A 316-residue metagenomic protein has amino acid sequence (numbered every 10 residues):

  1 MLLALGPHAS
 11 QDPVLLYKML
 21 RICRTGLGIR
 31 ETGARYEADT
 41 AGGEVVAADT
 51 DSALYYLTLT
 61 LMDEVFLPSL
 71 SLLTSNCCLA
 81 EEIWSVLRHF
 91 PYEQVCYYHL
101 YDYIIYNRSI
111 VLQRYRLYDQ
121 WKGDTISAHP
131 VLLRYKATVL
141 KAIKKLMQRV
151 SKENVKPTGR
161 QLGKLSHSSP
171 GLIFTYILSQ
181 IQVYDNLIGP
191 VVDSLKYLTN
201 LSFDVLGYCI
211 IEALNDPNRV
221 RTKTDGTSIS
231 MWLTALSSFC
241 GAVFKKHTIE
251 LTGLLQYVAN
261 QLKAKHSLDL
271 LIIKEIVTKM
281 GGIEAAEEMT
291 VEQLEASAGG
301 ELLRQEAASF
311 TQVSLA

Functional and structural regions predicted by a protein language model:
M1-A316: Eukaryotic alpha-helical solenoid repeat scaffolds
